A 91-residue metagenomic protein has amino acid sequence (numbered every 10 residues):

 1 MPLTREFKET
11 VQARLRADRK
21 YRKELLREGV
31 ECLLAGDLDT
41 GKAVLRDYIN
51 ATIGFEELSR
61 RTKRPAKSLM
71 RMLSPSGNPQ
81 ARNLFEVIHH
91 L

Functional and structural regions predicted by a protein language model:
M1-V44: N-terminal flexible/basic segments that precede or flank functional cores
R27, R60-R61: Short coil/turn segments at secondary-structure boundaries
K42-L58: Short basic helix-loop element that most often maps to the first helix and adjoining turn of HTH DNA-binding modules
A43-L45, R61-T62, H89-L91: Juxtamembrane/interface motifs at transmembrane-helix termini
K63-Q80: Recognition helix of helix-turn-helix/homeodomain-like DNA-binding domains that insert into the DNA major groove
A81-L91: DNA major-groove recognition helix of helix-turn-helix/homeodomain DNA-binding modules
